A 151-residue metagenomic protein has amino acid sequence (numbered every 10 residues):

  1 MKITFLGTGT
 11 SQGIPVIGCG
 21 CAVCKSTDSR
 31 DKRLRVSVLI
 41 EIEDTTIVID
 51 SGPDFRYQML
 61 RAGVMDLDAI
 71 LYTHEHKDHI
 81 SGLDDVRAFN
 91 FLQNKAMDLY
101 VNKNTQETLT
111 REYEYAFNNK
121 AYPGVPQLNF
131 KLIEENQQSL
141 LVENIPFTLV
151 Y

Functional and structural regions predicted by a protein language model:
M1-I49, P53-A62, N129-Y151: Core dinuclear metal-dependent hydrolase active-site scaffold
T8, N102-N104: Cofactor-binding loop segments of dinucleotide-utilizing enzymes, especially the Rossmann-like FAD- and NAD(P)+-binding
T10, D78, E107: Active-site micro-motifs of SAM-dependent methyltransferase domains
I17, T27, L67-I70, I80-F89 (+3 more regions): Surface-exposed loop/turn and secondary-structure junction residues enriched for glycine/proline
L34-V36, D66, K95, P126: A generic structural signal for short beta-strands and their flanking turns/coil linkers
T46-V101: Active-site metal-binding motif and surrounding structural segment of the metallo-beta-lactamase
Q93-M97, T105-L132: Active-site neighborhood of divalent metal-dependent phosphoester bond hydrolases
